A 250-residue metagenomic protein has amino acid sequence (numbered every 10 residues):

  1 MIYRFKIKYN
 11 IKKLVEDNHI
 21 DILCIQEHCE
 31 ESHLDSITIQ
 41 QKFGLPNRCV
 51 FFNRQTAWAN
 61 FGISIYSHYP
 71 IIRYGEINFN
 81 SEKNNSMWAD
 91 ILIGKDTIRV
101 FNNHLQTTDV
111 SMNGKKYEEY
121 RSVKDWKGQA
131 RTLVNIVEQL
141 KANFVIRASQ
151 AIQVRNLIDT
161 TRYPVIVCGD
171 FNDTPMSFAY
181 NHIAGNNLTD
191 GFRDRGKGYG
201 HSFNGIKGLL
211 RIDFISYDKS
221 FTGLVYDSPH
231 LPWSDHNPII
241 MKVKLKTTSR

Functional and structural regions predicted by a protein language model:
M1-I2, I22-C24, E138-F144, I166-C168: Second-shell loop/turn segments in exported
I2-F5, E27, K141-S149, I206: Soluble non-cytosolic domains of exported or imported proteins
Y3-Y9, E16, I22-E118, P229-L231: Structured beta-strand-rich core segments of catalytic domains in phosphoester-bond hydrolases
I7, I11, S32-D35, R147-Q150 (+2 more regions): Stable alpha-helical elements in mature extracytoplasmic
K12, D90, R155-D159: Generic structural signal for well-ordered alpha-helical scaffold segments
K115-Q139: A solvent-exposed, charged loop/short amphipathic helix patch at secondary-structure junctions
V134-V137, K141-N156: Active-site beta-loop-alpha substructure in enzyme catalytic cores, prototypically the cysteine-centered nucleophile
A148-I166, F171-R250: Metal-dependent phosphoester-hydrolase catalytic domains
